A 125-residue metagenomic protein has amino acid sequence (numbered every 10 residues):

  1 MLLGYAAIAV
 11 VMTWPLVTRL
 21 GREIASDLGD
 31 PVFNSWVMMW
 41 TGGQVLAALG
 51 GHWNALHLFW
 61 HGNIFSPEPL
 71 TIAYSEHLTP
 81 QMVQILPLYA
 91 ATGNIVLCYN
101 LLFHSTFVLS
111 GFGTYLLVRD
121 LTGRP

Functional and structural regions predicted by a protein language model:
M1-L3: N-terminal membrane topogenic signal
I8-G111: Membrane-interface coil-to-helix junctions
Y115-P125: Transmembrane-helix signature of polytopic, membrane-embedded enzymes that assemble or transfer cell-envelope glycans
